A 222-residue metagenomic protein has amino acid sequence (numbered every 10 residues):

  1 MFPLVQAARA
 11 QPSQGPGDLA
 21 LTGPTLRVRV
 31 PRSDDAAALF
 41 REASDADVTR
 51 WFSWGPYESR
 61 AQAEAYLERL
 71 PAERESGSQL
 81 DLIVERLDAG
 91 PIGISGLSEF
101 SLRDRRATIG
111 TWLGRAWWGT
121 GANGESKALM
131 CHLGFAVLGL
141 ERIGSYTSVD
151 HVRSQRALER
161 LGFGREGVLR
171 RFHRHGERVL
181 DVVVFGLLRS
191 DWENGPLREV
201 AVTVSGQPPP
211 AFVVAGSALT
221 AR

Functional and structural regions predicted by a protein language model:
M1-A46, D81-R222: Acyl-donor (CoA/ACP) binding surface of acyl/acetyltransferases
A43, F52, R74-E75: Hydrophobic residues in alpha-helical segments
V48, Y57, S76-Q79, I143: Secondary-structure boundary/capping residues
T49-R69, L82: Conserved GNAT-fold acetyl-CoA-binding loop/helix
S59-A61, R74, W192-E193: A short hydrophobic/aromatic micro-motif that marks alpha-helical segments and, especially, helix-coil
R69-L70, L133: A generic secondary-structure signal
A72-G77, F163: Short loop/turn motifs at secondary-structure junctions and domain boundaries
